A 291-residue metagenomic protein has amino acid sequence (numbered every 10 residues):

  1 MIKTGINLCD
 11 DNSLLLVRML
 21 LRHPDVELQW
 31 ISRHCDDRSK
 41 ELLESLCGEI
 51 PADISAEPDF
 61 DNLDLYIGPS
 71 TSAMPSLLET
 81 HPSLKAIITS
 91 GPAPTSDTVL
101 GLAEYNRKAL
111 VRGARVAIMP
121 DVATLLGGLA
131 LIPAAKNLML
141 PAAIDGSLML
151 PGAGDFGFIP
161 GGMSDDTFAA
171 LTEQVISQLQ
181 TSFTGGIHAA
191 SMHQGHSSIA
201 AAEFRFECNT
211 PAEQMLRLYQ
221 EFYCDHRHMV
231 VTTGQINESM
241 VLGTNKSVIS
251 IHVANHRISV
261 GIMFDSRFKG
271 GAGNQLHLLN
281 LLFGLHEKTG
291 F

Functional and structural regions predicted by a protein language model:
M1-G162, H252-A254, K288-F291: N-terminal Rossmann-like NAD(P) cofactor-binding subdomain of oxidoreductases, focused on the glycine-rich
D11, V122-L129, M163-L171, T210 (+3 more regions): Conserved active-site and cofactor/substrate-binding residues in soluble primary-metabolism enzymes
V17, G128-A135, A169-E173, L216 (+2 more regions): Predominant activation on well-ordered alpha-helical scaffold segments within soluble catalytic domains
M19, H23-V26, N137, V175-L179 (+2 more regions): Change "in soluble alpha/beta enzymes" to "in soluble alpha/beta proteins
P141-G146, T181-T184, H228-T232, G290: A short coil-to-beta-strand element that immediately follows conserved catalytic motifs
G154-P160, S182-G186, Q194-F204: Short, flexible active-site loops
S164-H193: Oxyanion-binding "anion nests"
S198-F291: C-terminal active-site/capping subdomain that shapes the small-molecule cofactor and substrate pocket of enzyme
